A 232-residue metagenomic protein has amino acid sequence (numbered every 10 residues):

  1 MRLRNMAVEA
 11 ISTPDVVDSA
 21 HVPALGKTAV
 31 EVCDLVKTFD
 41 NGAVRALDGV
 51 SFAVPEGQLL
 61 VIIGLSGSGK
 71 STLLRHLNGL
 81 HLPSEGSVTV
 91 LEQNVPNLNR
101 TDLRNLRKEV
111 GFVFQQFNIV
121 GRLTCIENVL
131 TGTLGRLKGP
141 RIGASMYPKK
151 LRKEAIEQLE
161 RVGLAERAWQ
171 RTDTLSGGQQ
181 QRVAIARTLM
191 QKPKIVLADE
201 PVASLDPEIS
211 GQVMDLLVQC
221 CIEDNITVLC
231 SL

Functional and structural regions predicted by a protein language model:
N78: Helix-to-loop junction immediately C-terminal to a conserved catalytic motif
S87-N105, M146-P148: ABC ATPase NBD Q-loop/coupling interface
Q93-N94, L137-E166: Conserved ABC ATPase "signature" region
R171-L175, Q179: Conserved ABC ATPase signature
K192: Conserved catalytic motifs of ABC-family nucleotide-binding domains
V196-D199: Catalytic Walker B motif of ABC-type/P-loop ATPase nucleotide-binding domains
P207-I209: Helix N-cap at the start of a conserved alpha-helix in ABC-type nucleotide-binding domains
